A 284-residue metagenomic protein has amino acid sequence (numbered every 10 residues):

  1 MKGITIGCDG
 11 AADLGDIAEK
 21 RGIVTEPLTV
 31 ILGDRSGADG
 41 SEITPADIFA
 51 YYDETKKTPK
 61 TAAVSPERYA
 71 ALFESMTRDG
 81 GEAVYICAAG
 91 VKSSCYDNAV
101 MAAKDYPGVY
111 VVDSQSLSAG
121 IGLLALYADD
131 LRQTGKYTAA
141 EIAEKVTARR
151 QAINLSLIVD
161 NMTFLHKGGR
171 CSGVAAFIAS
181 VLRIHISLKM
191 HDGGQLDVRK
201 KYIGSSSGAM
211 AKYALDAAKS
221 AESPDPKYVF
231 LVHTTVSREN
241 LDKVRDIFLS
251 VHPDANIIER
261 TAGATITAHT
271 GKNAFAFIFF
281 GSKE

Functional and structural regions predicted by a protein language model:
K2-G3, G7, A11-R35, G81 (+2 more regions): Mixed-charge interfacial surface used for oligomerization/domain docking and macromolecular partner engagement
R35-D105: Class I S-adenosyl-L-methionine
E42-F49, L72, Q115, Q151 (+2 more regions): N-proximal short alpha-helices
A63, D113-Q115: Short beta->alpha junction loops
